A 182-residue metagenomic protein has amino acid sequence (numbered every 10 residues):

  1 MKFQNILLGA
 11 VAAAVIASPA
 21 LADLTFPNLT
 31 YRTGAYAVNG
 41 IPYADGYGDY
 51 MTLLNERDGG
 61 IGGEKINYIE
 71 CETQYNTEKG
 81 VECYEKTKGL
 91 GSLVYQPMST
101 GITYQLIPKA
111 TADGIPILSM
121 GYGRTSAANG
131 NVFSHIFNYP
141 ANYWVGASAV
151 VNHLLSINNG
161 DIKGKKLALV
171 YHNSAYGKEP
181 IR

Functional and structural regions predicted by a protein language model:
M1-L8: Bacterial N-terminal signal peptides that target proteins for export
G9-V15: Bacterial N-terminal signal peptides
I16-A22: Sec/Tat signal peptide C-region and signal peptidase I cleavage site
F26-G48, E72-E78, S99, V170-E179: Extracytoplasmic "Venus flytrap"
D45-Y68, G160-I162: Signal peptide-proximal N-terminal region of secreted/periplasmic/extracellular or secretory-lumen proteins
G60-Q74, V132-H135, L169: Short beta-strand elements in bilobed, periplasmic/extracellular small-molecule ligand-binding domains
E70, Q74-L93, N152-N159: Short, well-structured alpha-helical segments in soluble
G91-R182: Extracytoplasmic ligand/sensor domains, especially the bilobed periplasmic-binding protein
